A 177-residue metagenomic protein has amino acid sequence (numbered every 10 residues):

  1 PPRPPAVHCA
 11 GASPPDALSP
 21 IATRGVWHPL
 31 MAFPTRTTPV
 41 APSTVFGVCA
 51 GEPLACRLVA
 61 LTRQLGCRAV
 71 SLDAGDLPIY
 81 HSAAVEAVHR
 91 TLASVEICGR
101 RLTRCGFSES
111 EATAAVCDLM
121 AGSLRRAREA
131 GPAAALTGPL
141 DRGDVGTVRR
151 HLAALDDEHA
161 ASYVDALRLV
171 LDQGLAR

Functional and structural regions predicted by a protein language model:
P1-P39: Rossmann-like NAD(P)(H) cofactor-binding subdomain of soluble oxidoreductases
C9, V45, D141: Short glycine/serine/threonine-biased micro-segments
P14-D16, A55, V148: Short, well-ordered alpha-helical microsegments
T23-P29, R36, R68, D76 (+2 more regions): Glycine-rich, flexible loop/turn motifs
T38-E129, L171-Q173: Internal alpha-helical scaffold of NAD(P)-dependent oxidoreductase catalytic cores
A114-R177: NAD(P)-dependent Rossmann-like dehydrogenase/reductase catalytic/cofactor-binding core
